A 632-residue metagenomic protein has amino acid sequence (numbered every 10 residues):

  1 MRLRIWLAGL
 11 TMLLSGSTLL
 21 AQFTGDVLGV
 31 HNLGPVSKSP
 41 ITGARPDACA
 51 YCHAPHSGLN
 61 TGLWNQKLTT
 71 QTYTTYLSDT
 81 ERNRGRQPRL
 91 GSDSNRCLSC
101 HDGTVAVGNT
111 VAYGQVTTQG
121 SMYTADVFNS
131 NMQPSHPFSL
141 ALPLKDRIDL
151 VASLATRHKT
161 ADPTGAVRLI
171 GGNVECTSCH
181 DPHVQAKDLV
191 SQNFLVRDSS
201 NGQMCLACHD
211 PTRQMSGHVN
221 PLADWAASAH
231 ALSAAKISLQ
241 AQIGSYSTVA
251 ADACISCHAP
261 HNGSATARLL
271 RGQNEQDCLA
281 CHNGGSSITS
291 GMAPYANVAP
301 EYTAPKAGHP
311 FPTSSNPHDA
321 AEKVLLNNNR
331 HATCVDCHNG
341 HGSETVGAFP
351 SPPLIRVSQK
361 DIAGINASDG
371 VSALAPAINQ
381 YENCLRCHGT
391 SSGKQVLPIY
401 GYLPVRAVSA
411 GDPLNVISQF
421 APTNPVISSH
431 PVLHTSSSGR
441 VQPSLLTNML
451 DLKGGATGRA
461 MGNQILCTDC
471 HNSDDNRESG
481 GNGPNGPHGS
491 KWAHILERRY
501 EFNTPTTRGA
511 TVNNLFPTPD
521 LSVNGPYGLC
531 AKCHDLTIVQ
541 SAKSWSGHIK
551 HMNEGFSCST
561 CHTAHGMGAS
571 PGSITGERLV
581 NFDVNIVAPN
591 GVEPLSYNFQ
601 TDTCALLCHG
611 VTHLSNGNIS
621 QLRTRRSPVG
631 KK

Functional and structural regions predicted by a protein language model:
M1-G9: Bacterial N-terminal signal peptides that target proteins for export
A8-G16: Bacterial N-terminal signal peptides
L20-G171, E175-K632: Flexible linker/context regions in extracytoplasmic redox proteins
